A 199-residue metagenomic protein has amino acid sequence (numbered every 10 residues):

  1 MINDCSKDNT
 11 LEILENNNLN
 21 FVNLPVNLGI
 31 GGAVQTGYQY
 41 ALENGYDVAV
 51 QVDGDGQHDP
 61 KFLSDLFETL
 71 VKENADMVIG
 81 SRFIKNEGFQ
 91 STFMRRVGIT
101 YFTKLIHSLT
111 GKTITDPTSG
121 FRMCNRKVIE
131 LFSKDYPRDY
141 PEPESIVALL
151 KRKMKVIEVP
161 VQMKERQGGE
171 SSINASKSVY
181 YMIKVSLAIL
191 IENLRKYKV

Functional and structural regions predicted by a protein language model:
N3-L11, G56: A conserved acidic beta->alpha catalytic loop
C5, F83, Q162: Short beta-to-alpha linker loops that shape the active-site pocket of alpha/beta-hydrolase fold enzymes
L14: Conserved SAM-binding loop
N17-N18, R152: Short, structured coil segments at secondary-structure junctions
V22-E43, V48, P60-D139, E165-K184 (+1 more regions): Acceptor/aglycone-binding surface of glycosyltransferases and processive sugar-polymer synthases
K112-T113, K134-P137, I146-K164: Catalytic donor-sugar/metal-binding loop of nucleotide-sugar-dependent glycosyltransferases
